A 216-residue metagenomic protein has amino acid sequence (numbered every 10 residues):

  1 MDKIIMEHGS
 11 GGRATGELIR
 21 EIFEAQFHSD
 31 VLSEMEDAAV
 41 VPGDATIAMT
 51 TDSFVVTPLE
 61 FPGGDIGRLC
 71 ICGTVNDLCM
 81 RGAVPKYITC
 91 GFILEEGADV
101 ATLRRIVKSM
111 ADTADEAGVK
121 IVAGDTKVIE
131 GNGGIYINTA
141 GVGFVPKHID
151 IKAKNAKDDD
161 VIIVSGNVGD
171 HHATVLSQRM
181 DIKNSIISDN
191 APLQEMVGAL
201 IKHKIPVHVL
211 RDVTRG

Functional and structural regions predicted by a protein language model:
M1-G216: Helix-biased detector of long, well-ordered alpha-helical tracts
